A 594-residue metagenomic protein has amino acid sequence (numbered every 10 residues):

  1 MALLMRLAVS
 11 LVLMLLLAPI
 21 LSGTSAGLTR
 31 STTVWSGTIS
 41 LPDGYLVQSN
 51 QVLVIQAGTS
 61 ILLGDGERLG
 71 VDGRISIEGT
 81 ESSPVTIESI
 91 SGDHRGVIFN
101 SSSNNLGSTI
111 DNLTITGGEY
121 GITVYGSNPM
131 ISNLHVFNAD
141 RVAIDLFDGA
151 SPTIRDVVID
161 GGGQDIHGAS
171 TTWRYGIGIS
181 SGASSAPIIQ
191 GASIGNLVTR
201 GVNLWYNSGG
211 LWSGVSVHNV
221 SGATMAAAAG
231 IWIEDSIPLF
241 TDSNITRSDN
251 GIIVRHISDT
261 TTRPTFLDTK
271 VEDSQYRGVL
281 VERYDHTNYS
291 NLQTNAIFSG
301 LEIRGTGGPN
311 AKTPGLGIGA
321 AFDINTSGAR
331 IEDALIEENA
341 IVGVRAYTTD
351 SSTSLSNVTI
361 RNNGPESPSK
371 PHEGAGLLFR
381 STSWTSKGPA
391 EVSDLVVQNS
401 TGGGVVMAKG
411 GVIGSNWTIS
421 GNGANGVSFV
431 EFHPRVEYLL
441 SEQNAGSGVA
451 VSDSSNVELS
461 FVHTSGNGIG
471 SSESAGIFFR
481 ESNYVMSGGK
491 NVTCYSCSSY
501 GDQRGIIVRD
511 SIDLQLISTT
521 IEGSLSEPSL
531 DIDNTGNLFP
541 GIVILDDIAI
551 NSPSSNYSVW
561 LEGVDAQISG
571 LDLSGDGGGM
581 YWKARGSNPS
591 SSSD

Functional and structural regions predicted by a protein language model:
M1-S25: Secretory targeting signatures
R6, L21-G410, G414-S428, F432 (+3 more regions): Beta-strand/loop edge motif enriched in small/polar residues
